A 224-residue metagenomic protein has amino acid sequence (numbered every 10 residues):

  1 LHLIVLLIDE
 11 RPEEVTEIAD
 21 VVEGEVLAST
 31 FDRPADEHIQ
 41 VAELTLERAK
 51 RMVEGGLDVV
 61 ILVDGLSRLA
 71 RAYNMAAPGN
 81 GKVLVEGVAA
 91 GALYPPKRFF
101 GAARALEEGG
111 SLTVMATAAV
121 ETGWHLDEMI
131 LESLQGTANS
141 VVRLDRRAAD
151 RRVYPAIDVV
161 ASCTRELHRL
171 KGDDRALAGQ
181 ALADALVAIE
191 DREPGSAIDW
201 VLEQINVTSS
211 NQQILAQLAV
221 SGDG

Functional and structural regions predicted by a protein language model:
L1-G224: P-loop NTPase catalytic core
